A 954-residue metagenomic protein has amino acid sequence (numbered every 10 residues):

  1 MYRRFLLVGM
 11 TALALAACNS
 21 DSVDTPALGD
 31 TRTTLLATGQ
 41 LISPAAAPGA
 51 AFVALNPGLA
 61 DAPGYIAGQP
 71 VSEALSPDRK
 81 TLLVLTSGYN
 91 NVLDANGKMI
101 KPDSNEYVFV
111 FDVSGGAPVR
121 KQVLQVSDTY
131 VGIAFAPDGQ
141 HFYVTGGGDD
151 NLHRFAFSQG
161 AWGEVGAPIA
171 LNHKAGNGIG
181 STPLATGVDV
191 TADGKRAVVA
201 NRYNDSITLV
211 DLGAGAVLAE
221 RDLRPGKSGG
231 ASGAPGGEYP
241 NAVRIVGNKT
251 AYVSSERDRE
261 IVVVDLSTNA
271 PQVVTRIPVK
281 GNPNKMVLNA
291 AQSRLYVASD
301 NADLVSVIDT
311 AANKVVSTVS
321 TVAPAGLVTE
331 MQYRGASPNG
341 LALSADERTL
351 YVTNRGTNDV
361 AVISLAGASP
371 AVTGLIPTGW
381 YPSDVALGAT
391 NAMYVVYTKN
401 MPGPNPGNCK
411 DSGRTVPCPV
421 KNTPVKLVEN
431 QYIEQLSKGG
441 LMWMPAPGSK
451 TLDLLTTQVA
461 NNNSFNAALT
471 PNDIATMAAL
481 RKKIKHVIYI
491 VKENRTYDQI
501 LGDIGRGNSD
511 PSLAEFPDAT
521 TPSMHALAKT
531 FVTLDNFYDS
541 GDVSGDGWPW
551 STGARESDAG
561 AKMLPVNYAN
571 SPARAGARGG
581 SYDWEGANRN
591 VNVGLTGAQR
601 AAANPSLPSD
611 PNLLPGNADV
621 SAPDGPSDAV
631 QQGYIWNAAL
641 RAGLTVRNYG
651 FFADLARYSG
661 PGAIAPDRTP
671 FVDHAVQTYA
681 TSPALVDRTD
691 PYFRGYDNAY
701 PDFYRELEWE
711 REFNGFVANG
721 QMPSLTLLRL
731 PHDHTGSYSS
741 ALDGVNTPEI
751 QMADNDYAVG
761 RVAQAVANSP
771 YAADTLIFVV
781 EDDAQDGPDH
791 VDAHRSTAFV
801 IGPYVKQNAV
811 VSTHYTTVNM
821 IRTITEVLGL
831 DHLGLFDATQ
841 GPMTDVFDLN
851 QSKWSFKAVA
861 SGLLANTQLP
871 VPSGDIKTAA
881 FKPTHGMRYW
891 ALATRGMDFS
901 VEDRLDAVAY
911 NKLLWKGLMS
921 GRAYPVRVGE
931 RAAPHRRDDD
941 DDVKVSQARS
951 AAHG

Functional and structural regions predicted by a protein language model:
M1-L6: Bacterial N-terminal signal peptides that target proteins for export
L7-V8, S206, V263, V593 (+2 more regions): General helical structural elements
V8, P48, E434, V791-H794: A generic structural signal for short, non-catalytic loop/turn and secondary-structure boundary residues
V8, P63, G178, A197 (+15 more regions): A generic helix-loop boundary/linker signal
L15-A17: C-terminal motif of bacterial Sec signal peptides marking the signal peptidase cleavage site
N19-N472: Predominantly soluble domains enriched in secretory-pathway, periplasmic, or organellar proteins
S437, D453-G954: N-terminal pro-sequences and low-complexity stem/linker regions of secreted or lumenal proteins
